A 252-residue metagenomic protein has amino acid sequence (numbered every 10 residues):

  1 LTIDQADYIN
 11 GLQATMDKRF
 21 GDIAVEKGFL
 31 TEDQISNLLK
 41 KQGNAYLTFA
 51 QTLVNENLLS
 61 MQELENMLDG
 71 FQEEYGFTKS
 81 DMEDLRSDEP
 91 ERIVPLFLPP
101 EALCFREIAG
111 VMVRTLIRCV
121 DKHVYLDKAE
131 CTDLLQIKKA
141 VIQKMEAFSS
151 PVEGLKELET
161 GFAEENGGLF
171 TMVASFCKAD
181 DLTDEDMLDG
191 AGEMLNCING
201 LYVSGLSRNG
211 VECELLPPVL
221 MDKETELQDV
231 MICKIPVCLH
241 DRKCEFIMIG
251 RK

Functional and structural regions predicted by a protein language model:
L1-F97, G167-G168, C197-G200: Non-catalytic accessory regions
Q13-A14, Q42-G43, L98, A102-R106 (+1 more regions): Conserved phosphate/pyrophosphate-binding and hydrolysis machinery centered on Walker-type P-loop NTPases, extending
K18, R106-G110, R114, D189-G200: Short, well-ordered alpha-helical segments
G76-E185, K234-K252: Generalized protein targeting/export and membrane-interface segments
L126-Q136, G210-E226: Long, charged, glycine-rich C-terminal linkers/tails
F176-N196, V203, S207-E212: Conserved helix-adjacent loop modules within structured domains
K223-V237: Low-complexity, intrinsically disordered Gly/Pro/Thr-rich segments
